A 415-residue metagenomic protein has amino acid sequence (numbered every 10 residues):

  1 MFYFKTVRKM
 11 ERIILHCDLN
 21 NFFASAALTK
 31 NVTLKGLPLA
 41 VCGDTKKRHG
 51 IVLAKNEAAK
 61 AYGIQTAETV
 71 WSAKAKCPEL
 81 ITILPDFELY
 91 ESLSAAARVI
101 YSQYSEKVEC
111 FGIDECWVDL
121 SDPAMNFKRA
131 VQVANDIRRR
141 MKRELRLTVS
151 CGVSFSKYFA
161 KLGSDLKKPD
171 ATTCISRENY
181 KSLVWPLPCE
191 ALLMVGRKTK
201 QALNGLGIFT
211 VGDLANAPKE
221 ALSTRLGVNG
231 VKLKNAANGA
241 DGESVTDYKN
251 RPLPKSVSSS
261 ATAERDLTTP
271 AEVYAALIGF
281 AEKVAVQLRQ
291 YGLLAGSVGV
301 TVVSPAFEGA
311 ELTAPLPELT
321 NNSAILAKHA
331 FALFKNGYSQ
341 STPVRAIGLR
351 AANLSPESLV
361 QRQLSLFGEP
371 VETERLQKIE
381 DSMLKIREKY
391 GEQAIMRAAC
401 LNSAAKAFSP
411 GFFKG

Functional and structural regions predicted by a protein language model:
M1-N235, V245-Y248, V286, P370-G415: Gly/Gly-Pro- and Ser/Thr-rich, intrinsically disordered tail segments characteristic of DNA damage-repair and tolerance
H16, T199-V344: DNA-contacting surface of Y-family translesion DNA polymerases
F22, T45-R48, P305-E308, L354-E357: Short, charged/polar surface micro-motifs in flexible loops or helix N-caps
K35-L37, P78, L147, L294-G296 (+3 more regions): A generic structural signal for short beta-strands and their flanking turns/coil linkers
F111-E115, S154-K157, L293-S297, T342-A346: Short Gly/Ser/Thr- and Asp/Glu-enriched loop/turn motifs at secondary-structure junctions
W117-D122, E311-L316, L364-G368: Short, hydrophobic beta-strand segments
E318-G415: Acidic, metal-coordinating catalytic segment for phosphate/diphosphate chemistry, firing primarily on the Nudix
